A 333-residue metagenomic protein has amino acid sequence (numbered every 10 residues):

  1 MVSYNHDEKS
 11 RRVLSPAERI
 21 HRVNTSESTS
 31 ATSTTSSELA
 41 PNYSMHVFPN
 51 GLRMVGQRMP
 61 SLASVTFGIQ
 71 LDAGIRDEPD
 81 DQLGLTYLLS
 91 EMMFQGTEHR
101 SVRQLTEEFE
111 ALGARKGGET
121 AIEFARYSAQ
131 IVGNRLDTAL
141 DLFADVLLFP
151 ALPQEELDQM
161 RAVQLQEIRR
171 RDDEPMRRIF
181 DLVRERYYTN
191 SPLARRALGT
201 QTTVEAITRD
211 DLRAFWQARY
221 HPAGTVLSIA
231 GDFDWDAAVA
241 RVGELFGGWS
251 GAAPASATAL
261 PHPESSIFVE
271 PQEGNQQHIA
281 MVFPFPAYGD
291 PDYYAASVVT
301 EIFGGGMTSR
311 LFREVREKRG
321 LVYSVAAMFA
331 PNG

Functional and structural regions predicted by a protein language model:
V2-A31, Y43, V47, V55-R58 (+5 more regions): Charge-rich, well-structured scaffold segments of protease-associated domains
S36-E38: Short loop/turn motifs at secondary-structure junctions and domain boundaries
S44, V65, A125, Q277-M281: Short beta-strand micro-motifs in enzyme catalytic cores
Q57-M59, G68-Q70, P254-S309: His/Glu-based metal-binding/catalytic segments typifying zinc-dependent metallopeptidases
S61, T66-Q130, G306-L321: M16/MPP (pitrilysin/insulinase) zinc-metallopeptidase core fold and M16-derived inactive scaffolds
